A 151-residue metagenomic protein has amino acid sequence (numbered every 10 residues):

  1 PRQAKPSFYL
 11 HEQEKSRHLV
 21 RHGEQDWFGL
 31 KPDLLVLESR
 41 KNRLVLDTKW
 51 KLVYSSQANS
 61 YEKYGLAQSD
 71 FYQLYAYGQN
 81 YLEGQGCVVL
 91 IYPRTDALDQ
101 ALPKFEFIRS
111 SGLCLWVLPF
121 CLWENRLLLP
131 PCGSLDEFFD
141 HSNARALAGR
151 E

Functional and structural regions predicted by a protein language model:
P1-E151: Catalytic core segments in nucleotide and nucleic-acid processing enzymes
